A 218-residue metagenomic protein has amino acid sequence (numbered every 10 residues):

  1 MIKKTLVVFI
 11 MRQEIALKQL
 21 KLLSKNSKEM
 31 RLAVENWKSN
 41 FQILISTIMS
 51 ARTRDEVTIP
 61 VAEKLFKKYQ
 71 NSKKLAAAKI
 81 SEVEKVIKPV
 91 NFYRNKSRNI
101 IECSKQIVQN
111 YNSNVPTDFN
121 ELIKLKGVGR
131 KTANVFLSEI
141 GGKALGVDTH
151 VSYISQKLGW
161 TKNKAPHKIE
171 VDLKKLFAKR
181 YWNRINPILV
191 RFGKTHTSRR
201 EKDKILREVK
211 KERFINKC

Functional and structural regions predicted by a protein language model:
I2-E121, K175-R184, I188-C218: N-terminal polyanion-binding entry modules of DNA glycosylases/AP lyases and select other DNA-binding proteins
L44-M49, I100, S104-Q106, V115-G159 (+2 more regions): Catalytic DNA-binding helix-loop module of base-excision-repair DNA glycosylases/AP lyases
T58, A144-D148, P166, W182: Alpha-helix N-cap/helix-start motif
P89, W160-K164: Substrate-binding clefts and substrate-entry loops adjacent to catalytic sites of polymer-processing enzymes acting on
H167-F177: Short, charged low-complexity linear motifs
